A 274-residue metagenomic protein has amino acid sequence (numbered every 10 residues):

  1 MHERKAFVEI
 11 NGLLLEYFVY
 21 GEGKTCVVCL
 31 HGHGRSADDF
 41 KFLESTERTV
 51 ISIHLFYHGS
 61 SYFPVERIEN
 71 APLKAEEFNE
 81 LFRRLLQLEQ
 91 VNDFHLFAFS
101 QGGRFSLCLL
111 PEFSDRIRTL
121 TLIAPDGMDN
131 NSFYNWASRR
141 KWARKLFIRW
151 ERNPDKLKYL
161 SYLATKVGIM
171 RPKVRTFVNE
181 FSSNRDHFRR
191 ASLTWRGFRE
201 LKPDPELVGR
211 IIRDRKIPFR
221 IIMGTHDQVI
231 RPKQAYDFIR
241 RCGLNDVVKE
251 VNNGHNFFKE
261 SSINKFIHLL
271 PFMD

Functional and structural regions predicted by a protein language model:
L13, F18-F63: Conserved HGGG/HGGXW glycine-rich cap/lid loop of the alpha/beta-hydrolase fold
L55-F99: Active-site loop/oxyanion-hole signature of alpha/beta-hydrolase fold enzymes
A98-G102, S106: Gly/Ala-rich beta-loop-alpha elbow adjacent to hydrolase catalytic centers
P111, L120-W150: Flexible "cap/lid" loop of the alpha/beta hydrolase fold
R152-R213: Conserved alpha/beta-hydrolase catalytic His-Asp/Glu region
E206-G209, I217, R231-R240: Short alpha-helix in the alpha/beta-hydrolase fold that links the catalytic acid
R215, I221-M223, D227: Short beta-strand/loop motif that positions the catalytic acidic residue of the alpha/beta-hydrolase fold
V229, V251-N264: Catalytic histidine-centered segment of alpha/beta-hydrolase-like enzymes
